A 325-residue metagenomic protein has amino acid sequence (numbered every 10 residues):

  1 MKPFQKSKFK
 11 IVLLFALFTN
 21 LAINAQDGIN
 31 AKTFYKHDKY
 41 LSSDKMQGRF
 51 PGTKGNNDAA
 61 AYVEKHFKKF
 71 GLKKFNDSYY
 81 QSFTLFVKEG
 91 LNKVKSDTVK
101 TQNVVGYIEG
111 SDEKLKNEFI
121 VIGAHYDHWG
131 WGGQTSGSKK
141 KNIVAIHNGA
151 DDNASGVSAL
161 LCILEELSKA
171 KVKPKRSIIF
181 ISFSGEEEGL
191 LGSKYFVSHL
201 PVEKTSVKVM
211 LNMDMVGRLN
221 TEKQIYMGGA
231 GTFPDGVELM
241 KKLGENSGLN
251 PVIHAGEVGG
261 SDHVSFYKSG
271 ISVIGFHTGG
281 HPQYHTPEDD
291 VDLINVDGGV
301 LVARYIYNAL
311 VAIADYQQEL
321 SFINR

Functional and structural regions predicted by a protein language model:
M1-I29: Bacterial Sec-dependent N-terminal signal peptides
I23-K74, N117: N-terminal hydrophobic or amphipathic helices/low-complexity stretches enriched in small/hydrophobic/Pro/Gly
D27, D44-K54, G90-K95, N142-N153 (+4 more regions): Second-shell loop/turn segments in exported
L41, F67, K88, V94-S136: Acidic/His- and Gly-rich active-site-bordering loop/insert found across diverse amide/peptide-bond hydrolases
R49-E109: A non-catalytic alpha/beta surface segment that caps or lines the substrate-entry region of metallo-dependent hydrolase
L115-K116, I122-G123, D127-H128, G132-E188 (+1 more regions): Alpha-helical metal-binding/catalytic segments enriched in His/Glu/Asp
K169, P282-R325: His/Asp/Glu-rich mid-to-C-terminal helical/loop segments that flank catalytic regions of hydrolases
F183-H281, S321: Metal-dependent peptidase/peptidase-like ectodomains
